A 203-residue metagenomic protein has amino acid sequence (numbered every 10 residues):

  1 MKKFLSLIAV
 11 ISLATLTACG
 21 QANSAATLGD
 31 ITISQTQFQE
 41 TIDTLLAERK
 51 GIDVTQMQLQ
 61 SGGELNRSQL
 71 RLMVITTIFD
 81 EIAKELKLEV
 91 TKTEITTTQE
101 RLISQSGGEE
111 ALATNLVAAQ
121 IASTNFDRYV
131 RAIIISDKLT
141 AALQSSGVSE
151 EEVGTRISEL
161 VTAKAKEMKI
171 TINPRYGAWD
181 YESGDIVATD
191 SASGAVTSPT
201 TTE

Functional and structural regions predicted by a protein language model:
M1-G62, T155-E203: Short, low-structural-confidence N-terminal segments
Q21-I121: N-terminal targeting/tethering segments
G62-E85, L112-T171: Solvent-exposed, amphipathic alpha-helical "stalk/arm" or coiled-coil-like segments used as scaffolds
K92-T93, F126, R175: Residue-level detector of family-conserved "landmark" positions at structurally sensitive sites
T96, G108-E110, R128, A142 (+1 more regions): Alpha-helix boundary/capping detector
